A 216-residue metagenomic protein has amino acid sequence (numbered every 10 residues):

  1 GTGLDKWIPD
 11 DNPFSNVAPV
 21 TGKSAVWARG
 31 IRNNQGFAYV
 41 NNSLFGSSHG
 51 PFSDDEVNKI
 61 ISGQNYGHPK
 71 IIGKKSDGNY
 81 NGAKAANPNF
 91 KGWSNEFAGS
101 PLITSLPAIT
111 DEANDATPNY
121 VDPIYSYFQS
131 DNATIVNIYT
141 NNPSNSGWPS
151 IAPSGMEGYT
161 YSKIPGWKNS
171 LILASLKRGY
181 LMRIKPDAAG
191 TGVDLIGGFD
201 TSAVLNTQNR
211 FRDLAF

Functional and structural regions predicted by a protein language model:
G1-T201, N209: Beta-propeller domain segments
F211-D213: Repeated scaffold domains used in trafficking and secretory/extracellular systems, primarily beta-propellers
F216: Conserved catalytic network of the ASCE P-loop NTPase/AAA+ motor domain
